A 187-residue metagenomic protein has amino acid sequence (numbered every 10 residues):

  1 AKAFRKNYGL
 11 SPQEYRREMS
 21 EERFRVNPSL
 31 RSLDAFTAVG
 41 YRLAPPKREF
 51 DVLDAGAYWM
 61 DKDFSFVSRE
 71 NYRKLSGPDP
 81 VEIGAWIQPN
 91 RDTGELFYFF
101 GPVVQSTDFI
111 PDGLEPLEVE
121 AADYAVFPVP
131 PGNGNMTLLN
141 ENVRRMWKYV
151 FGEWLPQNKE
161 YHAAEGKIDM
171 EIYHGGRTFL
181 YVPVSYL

Functional and structural regions predicted by a protein language model:
A1-L187: A solvent-exposed interaction/effector surface
